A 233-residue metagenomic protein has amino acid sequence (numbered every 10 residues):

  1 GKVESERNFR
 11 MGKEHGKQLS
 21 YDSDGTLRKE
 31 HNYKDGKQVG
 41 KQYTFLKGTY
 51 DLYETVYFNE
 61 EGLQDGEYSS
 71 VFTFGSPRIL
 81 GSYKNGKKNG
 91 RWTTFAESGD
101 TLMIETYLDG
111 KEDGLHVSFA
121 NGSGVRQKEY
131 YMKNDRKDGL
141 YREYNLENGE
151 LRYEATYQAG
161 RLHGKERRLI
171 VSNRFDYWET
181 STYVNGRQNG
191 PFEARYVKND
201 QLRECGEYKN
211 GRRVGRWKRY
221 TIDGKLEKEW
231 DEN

Functional and structural regions predicted by a protein language model:
G1-N233: Glycine/tyrosine- and acidic-biased, solvent-exposed loop/turn segments at the edges of beta-strands
